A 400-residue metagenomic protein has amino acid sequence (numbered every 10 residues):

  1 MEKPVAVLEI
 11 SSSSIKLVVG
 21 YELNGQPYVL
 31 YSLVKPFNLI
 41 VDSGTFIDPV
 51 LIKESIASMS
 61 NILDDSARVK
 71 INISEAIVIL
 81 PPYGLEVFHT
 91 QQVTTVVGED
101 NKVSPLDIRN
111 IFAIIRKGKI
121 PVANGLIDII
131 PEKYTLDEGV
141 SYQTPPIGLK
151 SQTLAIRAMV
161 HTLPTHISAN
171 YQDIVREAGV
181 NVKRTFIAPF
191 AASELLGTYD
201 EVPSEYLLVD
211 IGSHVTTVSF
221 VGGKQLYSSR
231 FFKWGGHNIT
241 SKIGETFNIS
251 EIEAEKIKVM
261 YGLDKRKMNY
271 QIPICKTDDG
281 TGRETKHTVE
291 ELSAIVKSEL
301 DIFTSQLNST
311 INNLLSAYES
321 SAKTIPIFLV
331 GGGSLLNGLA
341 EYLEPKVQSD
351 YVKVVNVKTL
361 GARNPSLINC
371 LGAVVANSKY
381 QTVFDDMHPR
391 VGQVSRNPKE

Functional and structural regions predicted by a protein language model:
M1-S14, V18, E22-E75, L80-Y206 (+6 more regions): Nucleotide/phosphate-binding catalytic cleft detector across ATP-hydrolyzing and phosphate-transferring enzymes
A6-S11, G197-D200, L207-I211, V218-S219 (+2 more regions): Replace "in large, NTP-powered and nucleic-acid-processing enzymes" with "in large, NTP-powered factors and other
E9-S11, G244-S320: Gly/charged contiguous loops adjacent to phosphate- or pyrophosphate-bearing nucleotide/cofactor binding elements
P105, E344-L371: Conserved phosphate-binding/catalytic loops in two-lobed NTP-binding clefts
L195, S241-G244, L360-S366: Short, charged, surface-exposed secondary-structure boundary motifs
Y199-K265: Acidic, glycine-rich loop-and-beta core segments that form the ion-binding/anion-interacting portion of active sites
S241, S298-D301, S305, S309 (+4 more regions): Feature representing long, continuous alpha-helical segments
L263-K265, E319-E344: Glycine-rich phosphate-binding loops at beta-strand->alpha-helix junctions
